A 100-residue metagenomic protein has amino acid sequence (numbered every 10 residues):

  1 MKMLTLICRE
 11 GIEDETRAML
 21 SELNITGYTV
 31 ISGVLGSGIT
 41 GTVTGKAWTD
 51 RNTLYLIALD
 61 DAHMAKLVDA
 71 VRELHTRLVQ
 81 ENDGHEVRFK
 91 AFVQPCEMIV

Functional and structural regions predicted by a protein language model:
M1-V100: Positively charged, small/polar-rich N-terminal and surface patches that mediate targeting and assembly and bind
